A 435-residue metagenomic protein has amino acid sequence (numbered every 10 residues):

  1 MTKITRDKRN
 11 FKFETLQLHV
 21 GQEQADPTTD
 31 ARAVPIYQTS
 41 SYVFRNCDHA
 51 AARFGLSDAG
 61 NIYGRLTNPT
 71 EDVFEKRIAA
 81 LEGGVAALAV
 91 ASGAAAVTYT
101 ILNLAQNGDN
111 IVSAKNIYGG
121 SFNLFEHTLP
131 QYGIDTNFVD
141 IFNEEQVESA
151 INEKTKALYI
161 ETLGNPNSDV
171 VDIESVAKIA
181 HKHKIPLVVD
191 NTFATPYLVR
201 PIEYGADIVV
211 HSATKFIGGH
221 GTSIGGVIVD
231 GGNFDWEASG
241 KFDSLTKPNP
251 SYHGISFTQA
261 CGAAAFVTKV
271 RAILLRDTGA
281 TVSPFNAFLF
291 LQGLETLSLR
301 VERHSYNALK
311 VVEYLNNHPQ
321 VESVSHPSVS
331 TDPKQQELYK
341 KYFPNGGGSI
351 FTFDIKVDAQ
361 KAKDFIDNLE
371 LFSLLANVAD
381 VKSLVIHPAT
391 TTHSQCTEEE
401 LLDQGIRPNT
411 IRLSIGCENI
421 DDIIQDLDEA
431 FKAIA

Functional and structural regions predicted by a protein language model:
M1-T2, E14, V85, E126-H127 (+6 more regions): PLP-dependent enzyme catalytic core of the Aspartate aminotransferase-like
T2-N68, K76-R77: N-terminal "arm"/small-domain region of PLP-dependent enzymes with the aminotransferase-like
T2-R9, Q17, G21-A25, A87-N317: Conserved PLP-enzyme active-site core in the AAT-like
A25, V43-C47, D235-W236, L297 (+3 more regions): Short, acidic Gly/Pro/Ser/Thr-rich loop/turn segments
N46-A95, G120-T128: Conserved N-terminal alpha-helix of the aminotransferase class I/II PLP-enzyme fold
A59, V85, N286, F290 (+3 more regions): Short amphipathic alpha-helical segments
L163, T192-A194, V329, K356 (+1 more regions): Active-site beta-loop-alpha junctions enriched in small/polar residues
V301, L309, N316, Q320-I411 (+1 more regions): Conserved C-terminal alpha-helix-loop-beta "cap" of PLP-dependent enzymes that closes/shapes the active-site mouth
